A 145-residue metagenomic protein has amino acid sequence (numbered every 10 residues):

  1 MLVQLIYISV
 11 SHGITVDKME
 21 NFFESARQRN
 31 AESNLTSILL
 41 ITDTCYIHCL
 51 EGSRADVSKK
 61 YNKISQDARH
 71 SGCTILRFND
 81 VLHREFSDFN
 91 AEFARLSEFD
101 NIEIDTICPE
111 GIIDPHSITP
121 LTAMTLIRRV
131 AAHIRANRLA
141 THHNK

Functional and structural regions predicted by a protein language model:
M1-K145: Charge-rich, low-complexity N-terminal segments
